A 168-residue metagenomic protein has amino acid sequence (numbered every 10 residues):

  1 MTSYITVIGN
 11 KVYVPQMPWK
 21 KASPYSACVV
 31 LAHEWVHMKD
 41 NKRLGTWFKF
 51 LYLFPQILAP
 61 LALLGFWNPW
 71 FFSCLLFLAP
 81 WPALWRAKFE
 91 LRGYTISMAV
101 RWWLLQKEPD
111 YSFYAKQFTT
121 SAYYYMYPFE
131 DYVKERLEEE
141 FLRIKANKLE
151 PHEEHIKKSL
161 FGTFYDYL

Functional and structural regions predicted by a protein language model:
M1-T2, H37: Short intrinsically disordered, low-complexity coil segments enriched in acidic
S3, F50, Q56-L168: Metalloprotease/metallohydrolase-associated module, dominated by Zn2+-dependent proteases
I5-L31, N41, G45-F50: Short pre-active-site segment immediately N-terminal to the catalytic Zn-binding motif
A27-V30, D40, W85, F89-R92: Soluble or luminal CAZymes and related metallo-dependent hydrolases
E34: Walker B catalytic acidic pair
